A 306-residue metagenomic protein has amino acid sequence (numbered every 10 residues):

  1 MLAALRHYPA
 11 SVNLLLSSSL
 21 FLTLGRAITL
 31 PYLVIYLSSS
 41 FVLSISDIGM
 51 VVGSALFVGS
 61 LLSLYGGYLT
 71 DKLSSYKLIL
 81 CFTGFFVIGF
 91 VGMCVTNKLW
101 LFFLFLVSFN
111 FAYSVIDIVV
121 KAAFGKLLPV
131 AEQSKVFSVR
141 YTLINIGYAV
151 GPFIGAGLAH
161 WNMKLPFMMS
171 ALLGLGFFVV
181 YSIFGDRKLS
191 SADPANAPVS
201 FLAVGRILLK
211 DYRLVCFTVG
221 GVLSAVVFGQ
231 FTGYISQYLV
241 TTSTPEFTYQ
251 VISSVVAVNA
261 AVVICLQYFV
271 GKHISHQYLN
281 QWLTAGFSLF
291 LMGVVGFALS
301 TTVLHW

Functional and structural regions predicted by a protein language model:
M1-P9, R187-F217: Juxtamembrane intracellular "pre-TM" segments in multi-pass secondary transporters
Y32-S46, G233-I252: Short amphipathic helix-loop junctions that connect adjacent transmembrane helices in Major Facilitator Superfamily/SLC
L56-L64, Y148-A149, A260-Y268: Residue-level signature of mid-helix packing/kink "hotspots" within the transmembrane helices of 12-pass Major
L62-S74, C265-L279: Helix-to-loop junctions at the C-terminal end of transmembrane segments in multipass secondary transporters
K77-V91, Q281-G296: Structural signature of the two symmetry-related core transmembrane helices
C94-L106, A298-W306: Helix-loop junctions at membrane interfaces in 12-TM secondary transporters
V107-I144: Cytoplasmic helix-loop-helix junction between adjacent transmembrane helices in 12-TM secondary transporters
P166-S182: Symmetry-related core transmembrane helices of the 12-TM Major Facilitator Superfamily/SLC fold
